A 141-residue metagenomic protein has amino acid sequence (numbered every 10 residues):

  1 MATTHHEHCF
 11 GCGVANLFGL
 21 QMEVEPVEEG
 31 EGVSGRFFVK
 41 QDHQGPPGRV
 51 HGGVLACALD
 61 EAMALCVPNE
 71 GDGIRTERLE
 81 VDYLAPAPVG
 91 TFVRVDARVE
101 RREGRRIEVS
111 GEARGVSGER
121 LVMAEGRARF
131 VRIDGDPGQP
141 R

Functional and structural regions predicted by a protein language model:
M1, A87-V89, R98-R141: HotDog/MaoC-like acyl-thioester-processing domains
M1-D42: Non-catalytic linker/capping segments at the edges of enzyme domains
H5-H6, F18-L20, E31-G35, R75-L79 (+3 more regions): A generic structural signal for short beta-strands and their flanking turns/coil linkers
E23, D82, D96-R98, R127: Short, surface-exposed charged micro-motifs
E28, G32, V50-I74: Active-site helix/loop of acyl-thioester processing domains in fatty-acid/polyketide metabolism, spanning hotdog-fold
F37-V39, Y83, F130-R132: Hydrophobic residues in beta-strands and at strand termini
A62-R94: Hydrophobic beta-strand-centered segment that forms part of the acyl-chain substrate-binding groove
